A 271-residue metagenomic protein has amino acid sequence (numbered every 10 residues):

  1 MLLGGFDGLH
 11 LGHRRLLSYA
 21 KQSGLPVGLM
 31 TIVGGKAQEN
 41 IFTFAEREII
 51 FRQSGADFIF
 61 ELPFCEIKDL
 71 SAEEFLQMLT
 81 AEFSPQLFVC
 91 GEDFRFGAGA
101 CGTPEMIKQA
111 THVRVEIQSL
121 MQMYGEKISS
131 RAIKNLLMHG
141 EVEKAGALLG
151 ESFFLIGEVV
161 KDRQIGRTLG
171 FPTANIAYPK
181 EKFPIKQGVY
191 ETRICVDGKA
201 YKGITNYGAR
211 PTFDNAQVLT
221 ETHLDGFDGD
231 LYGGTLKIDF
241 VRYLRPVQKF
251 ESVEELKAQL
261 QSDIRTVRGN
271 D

Functional and structural regions predicted by a protein language model:
M1-A45, I49: N-terminal catalytic cores of NTP/NDP-binding nucleotidyl/phosphoryl-transfer enzymes
D7-G8, G34-Q38, C65-I67, D93-A98 (+1 more regions): Short histidine/acidic/glycine/proline-rich micro-motifs that form metal- and phosphate-coordinating active-site loops
L25-G28, D57-F58, Q86, R114: Residues at the starts of beta-strands that form the adenosine-phosphate
N40-R47, I67-L76: Glycine-rich, highly charged phosphate/nucleotide-binding loops
R47-E48, R52-F60: A glycine-rich helix N-cap at a beta->alpha junction
D57-I67, S119: A conserved beta-strand->alpha-helix junction
L70-T173, C195-V196, E251-E255: Classical nucleotidyltransferase
D162-D271: Phosphate/ribose-recognition catalytic cores of enzymes acting on nucleotide-derived substrates
